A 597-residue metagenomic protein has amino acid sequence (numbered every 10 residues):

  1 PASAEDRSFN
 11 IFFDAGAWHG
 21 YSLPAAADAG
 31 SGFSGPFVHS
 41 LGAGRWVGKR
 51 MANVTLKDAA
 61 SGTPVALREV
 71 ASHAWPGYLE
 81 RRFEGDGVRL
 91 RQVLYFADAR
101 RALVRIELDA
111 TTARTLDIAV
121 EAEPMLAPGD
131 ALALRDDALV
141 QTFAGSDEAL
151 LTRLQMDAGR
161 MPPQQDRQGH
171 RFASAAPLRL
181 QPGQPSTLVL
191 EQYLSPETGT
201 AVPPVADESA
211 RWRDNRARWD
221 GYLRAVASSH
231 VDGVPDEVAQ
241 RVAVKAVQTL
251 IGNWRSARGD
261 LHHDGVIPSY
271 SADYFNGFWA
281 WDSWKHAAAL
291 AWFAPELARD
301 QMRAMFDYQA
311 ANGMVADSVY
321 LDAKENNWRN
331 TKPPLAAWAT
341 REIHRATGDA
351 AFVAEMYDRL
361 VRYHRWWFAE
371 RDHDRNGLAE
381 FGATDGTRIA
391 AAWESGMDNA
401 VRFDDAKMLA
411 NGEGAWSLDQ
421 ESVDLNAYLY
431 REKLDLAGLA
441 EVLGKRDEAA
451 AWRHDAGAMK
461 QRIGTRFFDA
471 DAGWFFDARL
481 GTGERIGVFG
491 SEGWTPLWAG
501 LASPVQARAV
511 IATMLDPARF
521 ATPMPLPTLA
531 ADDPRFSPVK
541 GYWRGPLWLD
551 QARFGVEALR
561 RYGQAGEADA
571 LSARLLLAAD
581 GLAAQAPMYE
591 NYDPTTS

Functional and structural regions predicted by a protein language model:
P1-V238, R561, L576, D580 (+1 more regions): Terminal accessory carbohydrate-recognition/targeting modules of carbohydrate-active enzymes
A2-G48, F278, N326-A346, F468-A518 (+1 more regions): C-terminal capping/lid segments that line or modulate ligand- or cofactor-binding pockets
A110, N276-F403, V423-N426, Y430 (+5 more regions): Aromatic-rich carbohydrate-recognition surfaces in CAZymes
A122-L126, L194-T198, S256, E342 (+4 more regions): Short loop/turn segments at secondary-structure transitions that flank enzyme active sites
G199-A201, V205, A272, S283-W284 (+2 more regions): Residue-level signal for cytosolic alpha-helical hairpin/rod architecture
V202-G221, V238-K245, A294-D307, A350-F368 (+5 more regions): Extended, well-ordered alpha-helical scaffold segments
G233-G277, D300-N326, N376-E421, Q461-L547 (+1 more regions): Extended glycan-interaction surfaces of carbohydrate-active proteins
N399-L443, A449-G457, Q461: Internal metal/ion-chelating core segments
